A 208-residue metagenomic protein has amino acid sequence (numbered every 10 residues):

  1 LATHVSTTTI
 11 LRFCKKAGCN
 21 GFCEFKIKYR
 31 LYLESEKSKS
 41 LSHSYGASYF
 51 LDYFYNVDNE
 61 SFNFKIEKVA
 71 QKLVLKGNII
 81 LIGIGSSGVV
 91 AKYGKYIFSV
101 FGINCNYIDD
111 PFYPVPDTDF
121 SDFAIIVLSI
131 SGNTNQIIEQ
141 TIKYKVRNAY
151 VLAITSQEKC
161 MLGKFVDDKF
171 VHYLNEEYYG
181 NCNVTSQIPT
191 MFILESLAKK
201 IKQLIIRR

Functional and structural regions predicted by a protein language model:
A2-K68: HTH-adjacent hinge/linker in prokaryotic transcriptional regulators
Y45-S48, F64, A70, I142 (+2 more regions): Residue-level signal for the start and early helices of compact helical domains
N63-V69, P111-P116: Short, charged beta->alpha transition segments
V74-I206: Glycine-rich phosphate-binding loops that contact phosphosugars or nucleotide phosphates
